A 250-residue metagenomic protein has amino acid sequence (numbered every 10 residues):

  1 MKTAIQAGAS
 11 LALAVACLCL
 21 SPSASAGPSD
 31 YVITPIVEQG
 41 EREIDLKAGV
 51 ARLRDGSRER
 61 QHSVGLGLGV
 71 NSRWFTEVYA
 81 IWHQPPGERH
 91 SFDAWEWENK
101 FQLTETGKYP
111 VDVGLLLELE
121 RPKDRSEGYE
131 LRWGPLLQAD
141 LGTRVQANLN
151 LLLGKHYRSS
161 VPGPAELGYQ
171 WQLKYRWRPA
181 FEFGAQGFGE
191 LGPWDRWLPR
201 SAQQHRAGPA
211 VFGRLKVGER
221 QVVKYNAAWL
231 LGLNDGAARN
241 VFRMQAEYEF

Functional and structural regions predicted by a protein language model:
M1-A12: Bacterial N-terminal signal peptides that target proteins for export
C17-C19: Cysteine-centered motifs
S21-S23: N-terminal signal peptide c-region/cleavage motif recognized by signal peptidases
S25-F250: Transmembrane beta-barrel domains of Gram-negative outer membranes and organellar outer membranes
